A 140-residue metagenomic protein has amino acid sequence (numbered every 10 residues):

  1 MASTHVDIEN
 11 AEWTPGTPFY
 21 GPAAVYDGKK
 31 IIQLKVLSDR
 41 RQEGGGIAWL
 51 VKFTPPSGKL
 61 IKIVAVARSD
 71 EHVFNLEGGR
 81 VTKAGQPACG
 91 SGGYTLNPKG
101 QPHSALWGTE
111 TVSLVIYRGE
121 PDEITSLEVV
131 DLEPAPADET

Functional and structural regions predicted by a protein language model:
M1-I47, D131-T140: A short, N-terminal "cap"/entry segment at the start of jelly-roll beta-barrel domains of the cupin/DSBH fold
A2, D7, T14, C89 (+3 more regions): Anionic, Ser/Thr-rich low-complexity intrinsically disordered regions
K30, L34-A67, Q86-A88, P98-P102: Conserved short histidine dyad/triad with adjacent acidic residue
G46, E71, G92, E110: Conserved catalytic motifs of the protein kinase core domain
V51-F53, A67-R68, E128-P136: Short intrinsically disordered coil segments
G58-L60, V73, G78-T82, Y94 (+1 more regions): Short beta-strand segments in beta-sandwich/barrel cores
A65-N75: Short, basic/aromatic beta-hairpin or loop at an interaction surface
K99-L127: Ligand-binding loop in jelly-roll beta-barrel domains
